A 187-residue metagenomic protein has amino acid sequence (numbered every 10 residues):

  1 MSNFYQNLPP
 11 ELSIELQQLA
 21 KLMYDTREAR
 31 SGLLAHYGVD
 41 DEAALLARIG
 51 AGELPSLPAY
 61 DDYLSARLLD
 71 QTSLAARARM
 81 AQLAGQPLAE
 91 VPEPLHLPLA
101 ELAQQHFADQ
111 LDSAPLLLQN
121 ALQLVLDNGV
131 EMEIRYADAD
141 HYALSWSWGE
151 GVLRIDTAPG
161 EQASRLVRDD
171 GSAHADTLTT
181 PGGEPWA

Functional and structural regions predicted by a protein language model:
M1-Q17, A51: Short, charge-rich amphipathic alpha-helices with coiled-coil/heptad character
L8, E15, L22, P55-P58 (+1 more regions): Surface positions of alpha-helical coiled-coils, especially the charged/polar e/g heptad sites that form inter-helical
L12, L16-T26, R30-L33, L69-A76 (+1 more regions): Amphipathic alpha-helical coiled-coil segments
L34-L57: Short E/K-rich amphipathic alpha-helical oligomerization segments
E90-E131, A137-D138: Negatively charged, low-complexity tracts enriched in Asp/Glu with abundant Ser/Thr
E90-L99, A158-A187: Mixed-charge, Lys/Arg-enriched low-complexity segments
M132-G160: Short, conserved beta-strand/beta-arch hydrophobic-aromatic motifs that form part of recognition grooves or interface
